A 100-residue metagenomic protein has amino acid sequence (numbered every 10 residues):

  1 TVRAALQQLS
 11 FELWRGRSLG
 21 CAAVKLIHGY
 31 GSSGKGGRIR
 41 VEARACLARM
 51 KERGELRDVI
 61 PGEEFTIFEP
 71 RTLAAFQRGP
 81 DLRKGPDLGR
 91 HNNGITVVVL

Functional and structural regions predicted by a protein language model:
T1-L100: Long, charged, low-complexity intrinsically disordered regions
